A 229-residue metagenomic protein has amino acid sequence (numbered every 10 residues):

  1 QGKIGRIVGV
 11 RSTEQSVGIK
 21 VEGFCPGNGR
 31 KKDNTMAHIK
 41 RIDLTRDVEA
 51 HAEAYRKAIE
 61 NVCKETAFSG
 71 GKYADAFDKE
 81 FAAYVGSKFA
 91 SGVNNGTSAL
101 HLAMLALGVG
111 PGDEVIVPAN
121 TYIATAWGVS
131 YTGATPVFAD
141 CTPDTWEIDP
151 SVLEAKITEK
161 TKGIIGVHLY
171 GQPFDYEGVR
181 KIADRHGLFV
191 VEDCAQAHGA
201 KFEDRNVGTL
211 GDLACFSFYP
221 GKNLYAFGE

Functional and structural regions predicted by a protein language model:
I4, V8-V10, E14-V21: Hydrophobic alpha-helical signal/anchor motif
I19, F24-T35: Short, Lys/Arg-enriched N-terminal segments with co-localized hydrophobic residues within the first ~10-30 amino acids
K32-A106, G110, Y131-T132, G166 (+1 more regions): Conserved PLP-binding active-site segment in aminotransferase class I/II-type PLP enzymes
G70-A74, G96-L100, T121-Y122, W146 (+2 more regions): Conserved donor sugar-nucleotide recognition element shared by glycan-biosynthetic enzymes
F81, A99, V115-P118, V129 (+1 more regions): Hydrophobic alpha-helical segments that mediate membrane insertion or helix-helix packing
L105-C194, K201: PLP-dependent aminotransferase-like
E192-F227: Conserved active-site segment immediately N-terminal to the catalytic lysine that forms the internal aldimine
